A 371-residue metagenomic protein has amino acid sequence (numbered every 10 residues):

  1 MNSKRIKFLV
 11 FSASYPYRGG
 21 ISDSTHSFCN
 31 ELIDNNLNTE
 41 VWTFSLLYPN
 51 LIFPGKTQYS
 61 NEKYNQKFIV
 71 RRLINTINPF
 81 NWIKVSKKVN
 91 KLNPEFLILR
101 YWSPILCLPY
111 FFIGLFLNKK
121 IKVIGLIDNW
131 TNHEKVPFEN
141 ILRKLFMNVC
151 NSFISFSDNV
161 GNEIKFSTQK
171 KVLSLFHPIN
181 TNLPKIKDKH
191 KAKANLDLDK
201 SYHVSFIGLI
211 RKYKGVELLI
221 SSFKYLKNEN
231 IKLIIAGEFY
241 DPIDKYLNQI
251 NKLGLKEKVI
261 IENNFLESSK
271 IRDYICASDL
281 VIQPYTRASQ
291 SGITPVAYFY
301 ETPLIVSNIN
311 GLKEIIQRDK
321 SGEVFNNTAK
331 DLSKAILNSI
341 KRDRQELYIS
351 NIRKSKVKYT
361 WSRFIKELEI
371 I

Functional and structural regions predicted by a protein language model:
L37, V136, K165-F166, P178-N195 (+1 more regions): Acidic anion/phosphate-binding donor-loop and adjacent secondary structure in glycosyltransferase catalytic cores
F44-Y48, I207, K232-L247, N263-N264: Glycosyltransferase donor-sugar binding loop
N148-I186: Donor nucleotide-sugar binding/catalytic pocket of nucleotide-sugar-dependent glycosyltransferases
L198-K214, I220-F223: Conserved donor-binding/catalytic core segment of Leloir-type glycosyltransferases
Y246-S269: Nucleotide-activated donor-binding/catalytic signature segment of Leloir-type glycosyltransferases, i.e., the conserved
D273-S289, T302: Acidic donor-binding loop of glycosyltransferase active sites
A297, P303-V306: Short hydrophobic beta-strand element within catalytic cores of glycosyltransferases and related nucleotide-activated
R318-K330, I336-R344: Conserved acidic donor-binding segment of nucleotide-sugar-dependent glycosyltransferases
